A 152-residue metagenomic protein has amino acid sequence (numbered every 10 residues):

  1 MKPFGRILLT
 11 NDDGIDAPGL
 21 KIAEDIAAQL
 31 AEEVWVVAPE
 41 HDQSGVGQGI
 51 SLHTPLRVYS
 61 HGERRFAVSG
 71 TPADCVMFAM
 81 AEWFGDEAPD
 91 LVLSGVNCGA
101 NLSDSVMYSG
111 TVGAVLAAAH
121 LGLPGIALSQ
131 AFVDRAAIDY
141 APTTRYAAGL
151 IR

Functional and structural regions predicted by a protein language model:
K2-I7, K21-E82, E87-A88: A cross-family phosphate/adenosyl-ligand binding-site feature
T10, V37-P39, S69, S94-N97 (+1 more regions): Short beta-strand segments
D13-K21: Short acidic, Gly/Ser-rich segments with clustered Asp/Glu that frequently serve as metal-coordination loops in enzyme
D16, Q43, D134: Flexible, glycine-rich phosphate/dinucleotide-binding loops and adjacent beta-alpha linkers at cofactor/substrate
I26, A114-A119: Hydrophobic/aromatic ligand-binding patch that stacks against planar heteroaromatic rings of cofactors or nucleotides
L91: Short, Asp-centered acidic motifs that coordinate Mg2+ and/or phosphate in catalytic or ligand-binding sites
A100-S109: Glycine/threonine-rich flexible loop motifs
G122-R152: Glycine-rich, Lys/Arg-enriched anion-binding loops that position phosphate/diphosphate groups for phosphoryl
